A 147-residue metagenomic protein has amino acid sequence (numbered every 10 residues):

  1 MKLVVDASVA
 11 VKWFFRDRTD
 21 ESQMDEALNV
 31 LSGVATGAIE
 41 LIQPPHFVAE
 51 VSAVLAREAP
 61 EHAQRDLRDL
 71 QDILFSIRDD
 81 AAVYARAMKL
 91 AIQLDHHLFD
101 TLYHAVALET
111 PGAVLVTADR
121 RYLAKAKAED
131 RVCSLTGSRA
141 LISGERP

Functional and structural regions predicted by a protein language model:
M1-Q43, L55-R65, E129-D130, L141-E145: Short, well-structured N-terminal submotif of metal-dependent ribonuclease cores
K2, V30, V48, S76-I77 (+1 more regions): Acidic, PIN/NYN-like endoribonuclease modules and their adjacent C-terminal/linker elements
V5, I42-Q43, R78, L98-T101 (+1 more regions): Short beta-strand scaffold positions
S8, P45, A81, D119-R120: Alpha-helix N-cap/helix-start capping motif
A10, E50-V54, D69, R86: A general alpha-helix detector
A38-I39, H96, T110-G112: Short, high-confidence coil segments that cap the C-terminus of an alpha-helix and link into the following beta-strand
Q43-F47, V83, Y103: Short, conserved alpha-helical segments within structured domains
R65-L94, A105: Acidic catalytic patch
